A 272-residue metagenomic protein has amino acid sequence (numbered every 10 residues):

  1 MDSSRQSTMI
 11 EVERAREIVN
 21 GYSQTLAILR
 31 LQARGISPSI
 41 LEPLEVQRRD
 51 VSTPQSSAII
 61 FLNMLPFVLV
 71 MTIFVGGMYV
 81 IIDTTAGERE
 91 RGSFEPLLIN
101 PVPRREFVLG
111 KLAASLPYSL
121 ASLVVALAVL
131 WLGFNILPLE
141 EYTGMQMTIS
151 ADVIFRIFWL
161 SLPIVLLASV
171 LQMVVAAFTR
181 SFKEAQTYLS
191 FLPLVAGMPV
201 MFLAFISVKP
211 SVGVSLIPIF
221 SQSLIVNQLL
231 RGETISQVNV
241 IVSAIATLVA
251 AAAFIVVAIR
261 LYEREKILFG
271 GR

Functional and structural regions predicted by a protein language model:
M1-G76: Transport-system extracytoplasmic interface segments
S56, W131-I157, R231-Q237: Membrane-interfacial helix-loop-helix connectors in multipass membrane proteins
L69-S93, S169, M173, A177: A hydrophobic alpha-helix feature that marks transmembrane segments and, especially, their cytosolic C-terminal ends
T84-E88, V174-R180, L248-R272: Junction motif at the cytosolic side of a transmembrane helix
L109-P138, P163, L167-Q172: Hydrophobic alpha-helical transmembrane segments that constitute the membrane-spanning cores of multi-pass membrane
L139-Q146, M201-I245, A252, V256-V257 (+1 more regions): Terminal transmembrane helical anchor/hairpin motif
T148-A177, V200-L203, A246-I255: Hydrophobic alpha-helical transmembrane segments of polytopic membrane proteins
D152, R180-L216, F220: Transmembrane helix segments
